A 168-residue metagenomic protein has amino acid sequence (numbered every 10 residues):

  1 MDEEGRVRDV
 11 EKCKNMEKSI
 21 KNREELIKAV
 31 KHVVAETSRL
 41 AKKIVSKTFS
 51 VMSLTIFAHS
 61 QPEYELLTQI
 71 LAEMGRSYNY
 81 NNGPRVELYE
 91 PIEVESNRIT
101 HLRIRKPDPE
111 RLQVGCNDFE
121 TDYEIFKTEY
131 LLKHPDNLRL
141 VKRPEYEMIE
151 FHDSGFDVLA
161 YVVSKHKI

Functional and structural regions predicted by a protein language model:
G5, D9-M52, I56-G83, L88-I168: Glyoxalase I/VOC metalloenzyme domain signal
